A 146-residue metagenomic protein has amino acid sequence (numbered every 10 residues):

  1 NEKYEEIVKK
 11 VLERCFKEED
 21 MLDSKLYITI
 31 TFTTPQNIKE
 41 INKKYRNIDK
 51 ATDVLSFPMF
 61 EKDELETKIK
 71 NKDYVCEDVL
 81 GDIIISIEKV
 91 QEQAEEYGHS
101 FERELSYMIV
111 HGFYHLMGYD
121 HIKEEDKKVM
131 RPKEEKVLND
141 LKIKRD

Functional and structural regions predicted by a protein language model:
N1-S106, Y114-D146: An acidic/histidine-cluster motif and surrounding catalytic segment that typifies divalent-metal-assisted enzyme active
